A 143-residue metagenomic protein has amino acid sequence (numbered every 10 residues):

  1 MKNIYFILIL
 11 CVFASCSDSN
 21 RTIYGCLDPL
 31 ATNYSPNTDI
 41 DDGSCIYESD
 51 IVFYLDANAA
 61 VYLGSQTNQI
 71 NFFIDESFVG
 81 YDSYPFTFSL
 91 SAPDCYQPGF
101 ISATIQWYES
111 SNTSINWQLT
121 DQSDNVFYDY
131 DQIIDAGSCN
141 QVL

Functional and structural regions predicted by a protein language model:
N3, V12-V52: Bacterial Sec-dependent N-terminal signal peptides
Y24, I70-N71, W117: Generic short beta-strand
C26, C45, F88-F100, D135-N140: Functionally engaged cysteine thiol sites
L30, E76-G80, S123: Solvent-exposed strand-loop boundary residues in beta-sheet-rich modules
E48-S77: Short, surface-exposed binding/anchoring microloops in extracellular/periplasmic proteins
L55-N58, P85-F86, T120: Generic short beta-strand segments
F73-E109: Tryptophan-paired
S114-L143: Structured interaction patches on ligand/partner-binding surfaces of diverse proteins
